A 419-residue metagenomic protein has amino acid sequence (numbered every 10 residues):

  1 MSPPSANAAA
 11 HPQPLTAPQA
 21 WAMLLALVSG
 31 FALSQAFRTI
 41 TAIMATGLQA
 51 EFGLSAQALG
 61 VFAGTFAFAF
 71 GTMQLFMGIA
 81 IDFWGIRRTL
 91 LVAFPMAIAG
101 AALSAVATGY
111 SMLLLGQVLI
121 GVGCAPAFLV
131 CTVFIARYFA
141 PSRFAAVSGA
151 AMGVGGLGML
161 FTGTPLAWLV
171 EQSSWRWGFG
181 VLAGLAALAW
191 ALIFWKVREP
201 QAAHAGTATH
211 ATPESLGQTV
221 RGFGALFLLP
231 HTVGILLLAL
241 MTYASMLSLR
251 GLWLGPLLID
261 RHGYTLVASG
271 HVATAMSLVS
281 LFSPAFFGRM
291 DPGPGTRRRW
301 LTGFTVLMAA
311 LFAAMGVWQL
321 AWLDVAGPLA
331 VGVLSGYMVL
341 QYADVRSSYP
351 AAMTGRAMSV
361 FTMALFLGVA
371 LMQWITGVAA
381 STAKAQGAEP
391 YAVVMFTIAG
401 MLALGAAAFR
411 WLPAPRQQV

Functional and structural regions predicted by a protein language model:
A8-T16, P200-L236: Juxtamembrane intracellular "pre-TM" segments in multi-pass secondary transporters
T41-A42, L229-P284, M372-G377: Extracytoplasmic gate region of multi-pass secondary transporters
G53, G85, V106-M112, G123 (+3 more regions): Helix-breaking motifs and short loop linkers at transmembrane-helix boundaries and internal kinks in secondary membrane
T72-S111: Conserved MFS/SLC helix-loop-helix module at the cytosolic interface between two early adjacent transmembrane helices
M73-G85, S283-T296, A380: Helix-to-loop junctions at the C-terminal end of transmembrane segments in multipass secondary transporters
F83-F94, P292-T305: Cytoplasmic membrane-interface "Motif A"-like loop-to-helix N-cap segments of 12-TM Major Facilitator Superfamily
G116-G155: Cytoplasmic helix-loop-helix junction between adjacent transmembrane helices in 12-TM secondary transporters
A150-A202: Helix-loop-helix hairpin linking two adjacent transmembrane segments in secondary transporters
